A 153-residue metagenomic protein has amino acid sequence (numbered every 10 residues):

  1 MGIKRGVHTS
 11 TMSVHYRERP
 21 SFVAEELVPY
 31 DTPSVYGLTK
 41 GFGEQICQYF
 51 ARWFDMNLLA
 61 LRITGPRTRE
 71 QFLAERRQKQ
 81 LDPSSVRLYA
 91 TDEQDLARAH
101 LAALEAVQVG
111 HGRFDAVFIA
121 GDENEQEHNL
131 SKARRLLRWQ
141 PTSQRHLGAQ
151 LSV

Functional and structural regions predicted by a protein language model:
M1-P33: Conserved Rossmann-fold NAD(P)-dependent oxidoreductase catalytic core, especially the SDR/UDP-sugar
E18-V23, F72-K79: Short, flexible, mixed-charge acidic loops at enzyme active sites
V35-F42: Active-site helix of classical SDR
C47-R69: Conserved beta-loop-beta element that borders a ligand/cofactor-binding pocket
G65-R77, A90-F114: Alpha-helical substrate-binding/gating segment
R76, F114-Q140: Conserved C-terminal active-site "lid" loop/helix of NAD(P)H-dependent oxidoreductases that clamps the redox cofactor
R145-V153: Amphipathic terminal alpha-helices
